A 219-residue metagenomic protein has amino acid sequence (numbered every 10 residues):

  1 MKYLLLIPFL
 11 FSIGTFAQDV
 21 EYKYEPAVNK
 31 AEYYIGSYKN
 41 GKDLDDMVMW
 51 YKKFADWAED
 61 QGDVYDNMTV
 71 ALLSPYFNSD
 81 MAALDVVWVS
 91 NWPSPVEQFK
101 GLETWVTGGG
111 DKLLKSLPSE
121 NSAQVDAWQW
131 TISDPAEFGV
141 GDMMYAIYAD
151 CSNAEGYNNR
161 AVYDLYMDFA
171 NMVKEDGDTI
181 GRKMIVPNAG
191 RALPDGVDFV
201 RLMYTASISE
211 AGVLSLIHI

Functional and structural regions predicted by a protein language model:
Y3-S12: Sec-dependent N-terminal signal peptides
I13-A17: Sec/Tat signal peptide C-region and signal peptidase I cleavage site
Q18-Y24, A55-V87, A170-L202: Short, glycine- and small/hydrophobic-rich beta-strand elements in well-ordered beta-sheets
A27-N40, Y145-C151: Acidic/histidine-rich, surface-exposed loop or edge segments in extracytoplasmic proteins
W88-V140: Surface-exposed, polar helix/loop patches in the mature regions of secreted/periplasmic/lumenal proteins that form
N91-E97, G156, Y204-E210: Helix N-cap motif at beta-to-alpha junctions
I132-M184: Surface-exposed interaction/gating patches
I217-I219: Conserved small/polar residues in nucleotide/adenosyl-binding loops
